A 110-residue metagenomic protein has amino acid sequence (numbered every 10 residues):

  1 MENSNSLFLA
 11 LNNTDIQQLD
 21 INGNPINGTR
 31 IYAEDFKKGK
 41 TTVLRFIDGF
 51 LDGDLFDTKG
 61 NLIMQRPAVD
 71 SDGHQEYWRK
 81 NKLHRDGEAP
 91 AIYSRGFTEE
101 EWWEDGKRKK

Functional and structural regions predicted by a protein language model:
M1-K110: Glycine/tyrosine- and acidic-biased, solvent-exposed loop/turn segments at the edges of beta-strands
